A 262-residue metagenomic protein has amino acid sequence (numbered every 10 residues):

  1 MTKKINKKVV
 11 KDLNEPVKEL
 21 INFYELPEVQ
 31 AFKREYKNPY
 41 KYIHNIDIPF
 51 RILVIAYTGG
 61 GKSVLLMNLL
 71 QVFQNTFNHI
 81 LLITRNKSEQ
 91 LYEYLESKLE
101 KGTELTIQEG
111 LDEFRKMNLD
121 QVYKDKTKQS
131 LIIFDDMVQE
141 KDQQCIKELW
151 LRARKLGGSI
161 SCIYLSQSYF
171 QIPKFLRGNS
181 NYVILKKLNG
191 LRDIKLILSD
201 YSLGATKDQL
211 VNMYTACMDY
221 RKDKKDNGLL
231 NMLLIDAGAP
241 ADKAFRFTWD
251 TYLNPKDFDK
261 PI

Functional and structural regions predicted by a protein language model:
M1-A31: Charged, amphipathic alpha-helical linker segments immediately N-terminal to NTP-binding catalytic cores
K11-N14, K18, T103, I235 (+1 more regions): Intrinsic disorder/low-complexity signal
N14, E25-P27, N45, S202 (+2 more regions): Short, flexible coil/linker elements and helix-boundary hinge sites characteristic of intrinsically disordered
N22-D47, M67: Pre-Walker A adenine-sensing motif
Y36, Y40, P49-N75, R85-Y92 (+1 more regions): Conserved P-loop NTPase motor cores
I80: An amphipathic, basic-hydrophobic helix/alpha-beta surface used to engage anionic, phosphate-rich ligands or surfaces
K174-I262: Conserved GTP-binding G-domain of TRAFAC-class P-loop NTPases and closely related GTPase folds
